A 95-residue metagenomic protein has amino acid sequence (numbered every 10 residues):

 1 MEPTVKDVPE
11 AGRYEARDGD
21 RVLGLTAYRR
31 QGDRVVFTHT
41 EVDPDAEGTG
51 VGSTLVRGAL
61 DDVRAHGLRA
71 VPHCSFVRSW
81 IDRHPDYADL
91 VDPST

Functional and structural regions predicted by a protein language model:
M1-D7: Conserved N-terminal entry element of GNAT/NAT acetyltransferase domains
V8-E10, Q31: Structural motif
G12-L23: Conserved beta-hairpin
E15, R34-V36: General beta-strand recognition
R21-R29, V36: Conserved beta-strand in the GNAT
E41-E47: A short, internal acetyl-CoA/4′-phosphopantetheine-binding micro-motif in the GNAT/acyltransferase core
G48-A59: Conserved acetyl-CoA-binding loop-helix of GNAT-fold acetyltransferases
D61-T95: C-terminal structural segments of small proteins and small subunits
